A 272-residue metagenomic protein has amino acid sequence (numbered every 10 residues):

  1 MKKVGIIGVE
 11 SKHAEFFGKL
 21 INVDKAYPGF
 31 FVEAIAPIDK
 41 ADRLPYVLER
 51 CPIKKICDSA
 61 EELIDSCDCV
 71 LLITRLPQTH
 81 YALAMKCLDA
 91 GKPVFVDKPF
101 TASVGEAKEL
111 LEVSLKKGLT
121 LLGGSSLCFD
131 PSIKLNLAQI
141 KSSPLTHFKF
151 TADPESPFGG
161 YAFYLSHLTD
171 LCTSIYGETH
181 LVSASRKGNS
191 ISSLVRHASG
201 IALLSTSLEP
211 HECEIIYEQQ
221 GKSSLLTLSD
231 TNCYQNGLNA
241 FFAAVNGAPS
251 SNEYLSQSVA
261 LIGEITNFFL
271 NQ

Functional and structural regions predicted by a protein language model:
M1-C51, K141, F242, E253 (+2 more regions): N-terminal Rossmann-like dinucleotide-binding module
S11, R75-Q78, F100-T101, L127-F129 (+2 more regions): Short beta->alpha connector loops
A14, L44, H80, A107 (+5 more regions): A general structural signal for well-ordered alpha-helical segments in protein cores
A36, F148-P210, A260: Rossmann-like dinucleotide-binding domain that binds NAD(P)(H)
Y46, C51-L111: Beta-loop-alpha module in the N-terminal Rossmann-like domain of NAD(P)-dependent dehydrogenases, especially those
Y46-P52, E62, S66, V70-L72 (+1 more regions): C-terminal helix-rich "cap/oligomerization" subdomain common to oxidoreductases
T101-F158: A contiguous active-site-proximal alpha/beta segment in oxidoreductase catalytic domains
R186-V245, P249-S256: NAD(P)-dinucleotide binding in Rossmann-like oxidoreductases
